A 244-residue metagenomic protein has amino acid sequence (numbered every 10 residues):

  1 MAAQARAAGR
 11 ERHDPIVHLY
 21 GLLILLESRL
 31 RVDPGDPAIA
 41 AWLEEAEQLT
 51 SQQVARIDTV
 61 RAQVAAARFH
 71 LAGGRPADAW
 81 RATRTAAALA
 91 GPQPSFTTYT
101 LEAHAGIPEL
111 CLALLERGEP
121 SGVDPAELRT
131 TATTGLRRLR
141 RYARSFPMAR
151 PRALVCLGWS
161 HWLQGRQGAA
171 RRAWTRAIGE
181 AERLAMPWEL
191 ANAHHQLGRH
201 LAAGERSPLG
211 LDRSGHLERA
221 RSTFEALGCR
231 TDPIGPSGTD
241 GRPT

Functional and structural regions predicted by a protein language model:
M1-T244: Helix-coil-helix junctions within alpha-helical repeat/solenoid scaffolds
